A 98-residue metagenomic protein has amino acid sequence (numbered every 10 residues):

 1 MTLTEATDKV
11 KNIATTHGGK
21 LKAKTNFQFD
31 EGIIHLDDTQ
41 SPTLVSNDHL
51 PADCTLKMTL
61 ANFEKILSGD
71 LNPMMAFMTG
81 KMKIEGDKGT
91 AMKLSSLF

Functional and structural regions predicted by a protein language model:
M1-F98: Feature captures hydrophobic
